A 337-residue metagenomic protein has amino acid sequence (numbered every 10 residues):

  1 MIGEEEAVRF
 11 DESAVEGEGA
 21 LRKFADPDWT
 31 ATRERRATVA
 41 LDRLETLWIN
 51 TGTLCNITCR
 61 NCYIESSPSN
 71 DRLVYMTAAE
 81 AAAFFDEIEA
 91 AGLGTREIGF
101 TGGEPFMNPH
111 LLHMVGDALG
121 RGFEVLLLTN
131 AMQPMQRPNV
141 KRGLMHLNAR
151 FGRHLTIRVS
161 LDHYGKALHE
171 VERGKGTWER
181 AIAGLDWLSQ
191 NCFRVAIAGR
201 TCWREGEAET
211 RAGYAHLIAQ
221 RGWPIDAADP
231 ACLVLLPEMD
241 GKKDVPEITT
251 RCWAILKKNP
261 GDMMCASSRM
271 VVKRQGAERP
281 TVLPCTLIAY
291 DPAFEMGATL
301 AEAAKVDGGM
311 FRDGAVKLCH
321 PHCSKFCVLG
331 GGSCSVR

Functional and structural regions predicted by a protein language model:
M1-A14, H154, D162, K243-D244: Non-ligating segments of multi-cofactor redox enzymes
A7-G102, F106-D117, R121-E124, P134: Conserved alpha-helical substructure of the radical SAM core
T46, T156, S267: Broad gene-expression machinery/nucleic-acid interaction feature
S69-D86, P105-R150, I157, L161-A183 (+1 more regions): Canonical radical SAM enzyme core domain
G94-I98, V125, A149-L161, G176-P246: Conserved C-terminal portion of the radical SAM core fold that forms the substrate/S-adenosylmethionine-binding
R121-G122, G174-I197, P260-C265, Q275-E278 (+2 more regions): Extended low-complexity acidic/polar segments
P237-R337: Accessory C-terminal segments flanking Radical SAM cores
